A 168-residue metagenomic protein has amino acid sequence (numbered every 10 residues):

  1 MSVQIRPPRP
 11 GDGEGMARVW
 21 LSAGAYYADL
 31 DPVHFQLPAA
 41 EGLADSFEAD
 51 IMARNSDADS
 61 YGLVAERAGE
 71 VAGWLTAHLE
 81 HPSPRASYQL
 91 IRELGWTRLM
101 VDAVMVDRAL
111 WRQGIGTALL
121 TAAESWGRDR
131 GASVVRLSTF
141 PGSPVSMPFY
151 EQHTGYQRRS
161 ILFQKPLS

Functional and structural regions predicted by a protein language model:
M1-E14, R18, S22-A25, D29: Conserved N-terminal entry element of GNAT/NAT acetyltransferase domains
G24-D50: Conserved GNAT-fold acetyl-CoA-binding loop/helix
A49-L63, P82, M100: A short helix-loop-beta-strand connector motif used in the catalytic cores of GNAT acetyltransferases and, in some
D59-L75: Conserved beta-hairpin
T76-A103: Conserved acyl-donor/pantetheine-binding loop and adjacent beta-alpha core of acyl/acetyltransferases and related
V106, R112-S125: Conserved acetyl-CoA-binding loop-helix of GNAT-fold acetyltransferases
W111, R136-S146, Q164-L167: Conserved beta-strand-loop-alpha-helix junction that forms the acyl-donor binding cleft
T117, D129-S133, P141-S160: Conserved active-site alpha-helix within GNAT-family acetyltransferase domains
